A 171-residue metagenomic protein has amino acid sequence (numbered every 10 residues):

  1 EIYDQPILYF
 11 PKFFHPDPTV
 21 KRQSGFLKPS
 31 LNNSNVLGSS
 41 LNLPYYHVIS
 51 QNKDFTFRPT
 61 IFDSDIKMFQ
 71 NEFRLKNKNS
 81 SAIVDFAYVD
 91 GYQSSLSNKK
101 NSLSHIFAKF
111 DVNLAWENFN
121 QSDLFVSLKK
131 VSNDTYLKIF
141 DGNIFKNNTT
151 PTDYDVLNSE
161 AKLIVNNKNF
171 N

Functional and structural regions predicted by a protein language model:
E1-N171: Long, low-hydrophobicity, solvent-exposed regions enriched in small/turn-prone and acidic residues
